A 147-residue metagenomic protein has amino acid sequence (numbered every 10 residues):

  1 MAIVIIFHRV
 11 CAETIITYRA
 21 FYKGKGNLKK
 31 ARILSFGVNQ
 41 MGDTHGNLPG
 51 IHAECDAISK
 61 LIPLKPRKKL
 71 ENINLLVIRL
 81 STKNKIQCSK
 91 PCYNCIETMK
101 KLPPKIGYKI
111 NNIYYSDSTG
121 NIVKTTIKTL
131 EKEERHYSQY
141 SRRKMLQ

Functional and structural regions predicted by a protein language model:
M1-Q147: Zinc-dependent deaminase catalytic domain
